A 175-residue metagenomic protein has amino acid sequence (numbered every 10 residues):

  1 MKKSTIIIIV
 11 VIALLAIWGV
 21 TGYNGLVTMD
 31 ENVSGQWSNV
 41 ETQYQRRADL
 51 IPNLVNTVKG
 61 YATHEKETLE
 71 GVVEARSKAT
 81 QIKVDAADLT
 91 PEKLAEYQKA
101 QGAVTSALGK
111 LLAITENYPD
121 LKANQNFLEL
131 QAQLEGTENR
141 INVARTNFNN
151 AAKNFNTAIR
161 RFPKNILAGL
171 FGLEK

Functional and structural regions predicted by a protein language model:
M1-K175: A helix-centric hydrophobic-segment signal that preferentially recognizes long, alpha-helical stretches used
